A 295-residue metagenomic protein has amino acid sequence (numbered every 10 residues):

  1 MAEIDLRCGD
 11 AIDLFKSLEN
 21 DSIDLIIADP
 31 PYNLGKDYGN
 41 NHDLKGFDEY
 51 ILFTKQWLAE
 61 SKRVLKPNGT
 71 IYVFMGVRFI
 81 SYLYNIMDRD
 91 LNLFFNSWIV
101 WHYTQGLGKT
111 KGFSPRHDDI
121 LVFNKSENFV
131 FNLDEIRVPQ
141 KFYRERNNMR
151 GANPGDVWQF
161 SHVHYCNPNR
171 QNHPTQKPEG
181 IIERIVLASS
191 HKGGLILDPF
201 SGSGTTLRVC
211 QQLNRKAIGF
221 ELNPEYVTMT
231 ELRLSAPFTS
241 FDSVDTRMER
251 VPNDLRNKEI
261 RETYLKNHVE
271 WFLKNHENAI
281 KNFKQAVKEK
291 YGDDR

Functional and structural regions predicted by a protein language model:
M1-M229, L273-R295: Core catalytic lobe of class I
T228-R295: PRPP-dependent phosphoribosyltransferase catalytic core
